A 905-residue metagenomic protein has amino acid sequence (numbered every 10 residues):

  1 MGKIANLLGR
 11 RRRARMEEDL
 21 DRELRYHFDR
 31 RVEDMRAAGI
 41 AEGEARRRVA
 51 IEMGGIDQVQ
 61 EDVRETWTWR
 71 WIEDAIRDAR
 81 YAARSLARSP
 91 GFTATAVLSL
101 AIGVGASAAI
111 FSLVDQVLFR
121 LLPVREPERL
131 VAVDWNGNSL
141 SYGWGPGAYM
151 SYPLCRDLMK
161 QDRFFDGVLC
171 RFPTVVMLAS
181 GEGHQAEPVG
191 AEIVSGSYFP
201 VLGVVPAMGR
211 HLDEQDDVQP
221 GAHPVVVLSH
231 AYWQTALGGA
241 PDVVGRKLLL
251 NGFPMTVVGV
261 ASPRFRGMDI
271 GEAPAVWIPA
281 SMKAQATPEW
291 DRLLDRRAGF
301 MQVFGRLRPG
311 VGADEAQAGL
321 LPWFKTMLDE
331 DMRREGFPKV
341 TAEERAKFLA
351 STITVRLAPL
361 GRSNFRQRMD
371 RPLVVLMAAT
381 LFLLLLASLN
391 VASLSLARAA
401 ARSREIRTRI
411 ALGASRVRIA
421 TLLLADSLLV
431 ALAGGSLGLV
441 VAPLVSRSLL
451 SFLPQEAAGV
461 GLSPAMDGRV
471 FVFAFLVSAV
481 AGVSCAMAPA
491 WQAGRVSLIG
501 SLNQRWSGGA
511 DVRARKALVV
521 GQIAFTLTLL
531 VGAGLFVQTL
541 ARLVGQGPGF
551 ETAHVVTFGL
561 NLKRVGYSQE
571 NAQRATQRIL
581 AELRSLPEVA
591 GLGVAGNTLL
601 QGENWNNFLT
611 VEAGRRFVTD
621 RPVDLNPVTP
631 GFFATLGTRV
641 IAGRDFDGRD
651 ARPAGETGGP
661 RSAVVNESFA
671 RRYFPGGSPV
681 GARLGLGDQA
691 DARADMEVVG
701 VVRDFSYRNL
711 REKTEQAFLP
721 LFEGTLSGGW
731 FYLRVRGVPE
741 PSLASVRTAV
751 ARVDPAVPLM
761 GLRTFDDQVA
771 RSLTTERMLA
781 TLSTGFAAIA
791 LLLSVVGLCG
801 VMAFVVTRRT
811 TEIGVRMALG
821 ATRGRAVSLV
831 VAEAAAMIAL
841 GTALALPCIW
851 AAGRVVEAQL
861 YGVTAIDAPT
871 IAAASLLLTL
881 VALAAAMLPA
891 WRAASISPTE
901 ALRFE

Functional and structural regions predicted by a protein language model:
M1-L98, R306, K325, T341-T354 (+5 more regions): Negatively charged linear elements and acidic catalytic determinants
V49-F92, E126, G147, Q185 (+11 more regions): Membrane-helix entry/capping segments
V63-A94, G361-F365, L394-T421, A425 (+3 more regions): Alpha-helical transmembrane segments of integral membrane proteins
P90-V117, L121, A387-S388, A431-G435 (+4 more regions): Short, strongly hydrophobic transmembrane alpha-helices
I110-L113, A392, S427-L498, L535-Q538 (+1 more regions): Small-residue-rich transmembrane alpha-helices
V114-L130, N136-S141, A273-W277, S281-E289 (+11 more regions): Short juxtamembrane loops and helix-capping segments at transmembrane helix boundaries of multi-pass membrane proteins
T174-M177, G190-E214, H223-R371, R447-L450 (+3 more regions): Mid-to-C-terminal secondary-structure elements that act as membrane-proximal/extracytoplasmic interface segments
A387-A431, V796-I838, T842, V855 (+2 more regions): Interfacial "coupling" helices/loops that link adjacent transmembrane helices in transporter permeases
